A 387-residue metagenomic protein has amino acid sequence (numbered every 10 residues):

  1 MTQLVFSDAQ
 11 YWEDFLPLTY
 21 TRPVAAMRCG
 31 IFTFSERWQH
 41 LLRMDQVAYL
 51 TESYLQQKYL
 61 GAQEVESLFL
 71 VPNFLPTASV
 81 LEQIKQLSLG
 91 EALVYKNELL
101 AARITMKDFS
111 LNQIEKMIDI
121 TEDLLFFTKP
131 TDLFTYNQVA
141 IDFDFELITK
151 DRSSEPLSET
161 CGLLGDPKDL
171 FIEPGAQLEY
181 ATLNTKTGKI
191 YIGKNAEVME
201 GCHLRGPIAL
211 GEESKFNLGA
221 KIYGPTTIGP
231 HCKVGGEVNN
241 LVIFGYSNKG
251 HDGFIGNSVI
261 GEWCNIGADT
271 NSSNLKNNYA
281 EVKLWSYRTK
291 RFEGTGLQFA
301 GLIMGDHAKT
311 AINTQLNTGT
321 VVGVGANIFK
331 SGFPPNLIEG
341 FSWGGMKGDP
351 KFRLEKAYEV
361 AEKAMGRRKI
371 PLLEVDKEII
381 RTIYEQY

Functional and structural regions predicted by a protein language model:
M1-K168, G175, P334-N336, G340-Y387: Terminal amphipathic alpha-helical/low-complexity segments used for targeting or macromolecular assembly
Y11-D14, A26, L218-G219, K233-Y387: Glycine-rich hexapeptide-repeat left-handed beta-helix
G162, F171, Q177, T182-N184 (+16 more regions): Extracellular beta-strand solenoid repeats
